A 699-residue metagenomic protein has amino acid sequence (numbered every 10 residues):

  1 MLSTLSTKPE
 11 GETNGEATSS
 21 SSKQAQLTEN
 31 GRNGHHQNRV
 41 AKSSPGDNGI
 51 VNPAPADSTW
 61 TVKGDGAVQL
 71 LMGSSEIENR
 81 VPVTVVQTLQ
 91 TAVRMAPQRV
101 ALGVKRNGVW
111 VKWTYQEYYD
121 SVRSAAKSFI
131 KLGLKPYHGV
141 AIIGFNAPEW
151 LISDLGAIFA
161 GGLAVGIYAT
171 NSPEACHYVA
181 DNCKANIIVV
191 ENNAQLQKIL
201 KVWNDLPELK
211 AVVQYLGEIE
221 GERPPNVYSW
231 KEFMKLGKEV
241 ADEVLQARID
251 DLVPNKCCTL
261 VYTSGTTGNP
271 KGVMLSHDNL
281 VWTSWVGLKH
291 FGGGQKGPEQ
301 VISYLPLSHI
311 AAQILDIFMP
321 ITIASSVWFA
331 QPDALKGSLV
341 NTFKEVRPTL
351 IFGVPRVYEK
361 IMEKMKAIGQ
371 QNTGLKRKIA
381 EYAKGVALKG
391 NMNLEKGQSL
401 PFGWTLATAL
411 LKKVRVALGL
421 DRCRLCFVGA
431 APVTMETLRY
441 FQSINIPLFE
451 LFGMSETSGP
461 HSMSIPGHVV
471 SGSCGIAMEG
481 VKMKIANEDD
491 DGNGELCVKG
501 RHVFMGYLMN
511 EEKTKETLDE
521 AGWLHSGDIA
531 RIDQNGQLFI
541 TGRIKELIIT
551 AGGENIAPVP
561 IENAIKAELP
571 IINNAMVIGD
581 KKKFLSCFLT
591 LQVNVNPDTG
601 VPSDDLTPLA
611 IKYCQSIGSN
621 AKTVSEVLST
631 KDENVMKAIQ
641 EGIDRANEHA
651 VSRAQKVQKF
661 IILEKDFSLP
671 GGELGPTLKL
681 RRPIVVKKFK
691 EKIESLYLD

Functional and structural regions predicted by a protein language model:
L2-S58, L132, L155, F159-L236 (+1 more regions): Structural core segment of the AMP-binding/adenylate-forming
T61-L71, T88-T114, K131, H138 (+2 more regions): AMP-dependent adenylate-forming
I77-V81, Q98-L155, N171-H177, S229-G237 (+1 more regions): Conserved AMP-binding/adenylate-forming core of the ANL superfamily
P97-V100, Q214, Y228, K235-Y262 (+2 more regions): Conserved pre-ATP/AMP-binding loop-to-beta segment of ANL
K112-Q116, C258-S284: Conserved AMP-binding A3 loop
V281-S303, L307-K413, G419-R422: Conserved AMP-binding/adenylation subdomain of ANL enzymes
K484, D490-T550: Conserved ATP-binding/catalytic segment of the ANL
N574-M576, Q640-D699: Conserved C-terminal "lid"/linker of ANL adenylate-forming enzymes
